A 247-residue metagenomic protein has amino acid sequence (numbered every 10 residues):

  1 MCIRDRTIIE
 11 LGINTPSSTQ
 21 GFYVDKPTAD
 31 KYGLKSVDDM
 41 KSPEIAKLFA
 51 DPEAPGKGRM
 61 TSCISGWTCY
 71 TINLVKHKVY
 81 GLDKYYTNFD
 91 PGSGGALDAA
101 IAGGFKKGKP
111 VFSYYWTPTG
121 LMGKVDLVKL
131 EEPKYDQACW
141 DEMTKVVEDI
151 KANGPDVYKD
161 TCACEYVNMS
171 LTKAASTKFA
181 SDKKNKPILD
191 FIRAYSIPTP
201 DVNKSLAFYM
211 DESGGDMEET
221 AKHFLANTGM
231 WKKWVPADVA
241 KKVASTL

Functional and structural regions predicted by a protein language model:
M1-I3: Short, small-residue-biased leader/transition segments that mark boundaries at the very start of proteins
D5, A29-D38, P43, H77-V79 (+4 more regions): A residue-level marker of the well-folded mature domains of exported/periplasmic proteins
R6-T61: A conserved helix-loop-strand patch within extracytoplasmic ligand-binding domains of the periplasmic binding
T7-T15, K124-Y166: Short beta-strand->loop
Q20-D30, N168-K184, A207-F208: A bilobed periplasmic-binding-protein/Venus flytrap-type ligand-binding module shared by bacterial periplasmic
P27, S42-I45, K78-L82, A102-K106 (+3 more regions): Sec-exported extracytoplasmic/periplasmic mature domains
R59-K145: Ligand-binding pocket segment of bilobal, Venus flytrap-like solute-binding proteins
F179-A180, L189-L247: C-terminal functional modules
